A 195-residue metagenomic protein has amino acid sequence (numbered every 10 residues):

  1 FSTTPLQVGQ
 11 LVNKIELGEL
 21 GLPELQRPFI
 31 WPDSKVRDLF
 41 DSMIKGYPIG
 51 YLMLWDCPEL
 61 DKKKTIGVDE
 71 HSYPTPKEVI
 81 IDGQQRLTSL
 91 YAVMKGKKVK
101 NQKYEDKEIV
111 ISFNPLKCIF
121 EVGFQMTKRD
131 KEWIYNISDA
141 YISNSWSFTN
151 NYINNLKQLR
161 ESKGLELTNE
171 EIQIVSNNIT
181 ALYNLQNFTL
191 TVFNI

Functional and structural regions predicted by a protein language model:
F1-I195: Basic- and aromatic-enriched surface patches that contact anionic nucleotides/nucleic acids
